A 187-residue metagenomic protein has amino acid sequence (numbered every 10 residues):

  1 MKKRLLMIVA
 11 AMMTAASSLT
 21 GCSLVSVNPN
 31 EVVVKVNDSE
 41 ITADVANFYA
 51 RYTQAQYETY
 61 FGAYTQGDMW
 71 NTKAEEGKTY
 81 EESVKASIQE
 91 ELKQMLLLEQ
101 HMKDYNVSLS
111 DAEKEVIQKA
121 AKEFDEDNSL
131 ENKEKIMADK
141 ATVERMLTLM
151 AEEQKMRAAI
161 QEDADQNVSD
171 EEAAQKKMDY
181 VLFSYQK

Functional and structural regions predicted by a protein language model:
M1-L5: Positively charged n-region of N-terminal signal peptides that target proteins for export
M7-I8, Y105: A general, composition-driven signal for non-globular sequence regions
A10-T14: Hydrophobic helical h-region of N-terminal Sec-dependent signal peptides in bacterial secretory/periplasmic proteins
S18-G21: C-terminal motif of bacterial Sec signal peptides marking the signal peptidase cleavage site
V25-A138: N-terminal targeting/tethering segments
A50-Y80, D139, V143, L147-K187: Well-structured core secondary-structure elements of compact alpha/beta domains
